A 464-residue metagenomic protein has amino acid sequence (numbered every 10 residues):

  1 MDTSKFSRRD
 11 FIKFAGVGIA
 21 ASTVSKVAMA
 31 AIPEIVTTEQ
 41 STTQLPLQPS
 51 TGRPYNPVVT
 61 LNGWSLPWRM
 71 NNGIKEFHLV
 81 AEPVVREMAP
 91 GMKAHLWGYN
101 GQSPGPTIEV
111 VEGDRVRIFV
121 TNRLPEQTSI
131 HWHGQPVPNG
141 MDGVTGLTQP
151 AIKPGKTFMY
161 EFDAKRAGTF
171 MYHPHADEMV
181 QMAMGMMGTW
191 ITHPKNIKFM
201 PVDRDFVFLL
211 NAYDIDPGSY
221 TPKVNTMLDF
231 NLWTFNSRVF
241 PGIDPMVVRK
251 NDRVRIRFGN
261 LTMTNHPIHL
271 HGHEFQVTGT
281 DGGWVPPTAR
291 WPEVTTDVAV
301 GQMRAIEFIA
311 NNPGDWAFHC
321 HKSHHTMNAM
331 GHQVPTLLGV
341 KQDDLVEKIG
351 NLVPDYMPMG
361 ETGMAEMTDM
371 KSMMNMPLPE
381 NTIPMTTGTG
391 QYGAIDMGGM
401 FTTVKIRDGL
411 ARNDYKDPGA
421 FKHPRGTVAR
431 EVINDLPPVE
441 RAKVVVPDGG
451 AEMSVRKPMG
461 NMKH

Functional and structural regions predicted by a protein language model:
D2-H464: Copper-binding active sites and cupredoxin-like electron-transfer domains, recognizing His/Cys-rich ligand loops
